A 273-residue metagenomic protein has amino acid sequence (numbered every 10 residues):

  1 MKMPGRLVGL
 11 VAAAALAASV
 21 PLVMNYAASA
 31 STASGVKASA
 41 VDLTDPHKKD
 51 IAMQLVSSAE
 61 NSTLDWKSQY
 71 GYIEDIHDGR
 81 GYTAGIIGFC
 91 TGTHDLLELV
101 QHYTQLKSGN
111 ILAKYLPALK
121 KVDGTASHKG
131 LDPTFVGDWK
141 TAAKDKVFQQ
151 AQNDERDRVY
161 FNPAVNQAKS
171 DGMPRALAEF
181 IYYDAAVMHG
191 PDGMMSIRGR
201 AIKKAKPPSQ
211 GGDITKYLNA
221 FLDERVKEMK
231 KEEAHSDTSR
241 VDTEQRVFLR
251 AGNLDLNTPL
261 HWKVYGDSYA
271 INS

Functional and structural regions predicted by a protein language model:
M1-M3: N-terminal secretory signal peptides that target proteins for export/translocation
G5-G9, A33-K144, A151-K169, L177-S273: Cell-wall polysaccharide-cleaving catalytic domain and substrate-binding groove, primarily in peptidoglycan/chitin
V11-P21: Bacterial N-terminal signal peptides
S19-A38: C-terminal region of N-terminal signal peptides and the immediate post-cleavage residues of exported proteins
